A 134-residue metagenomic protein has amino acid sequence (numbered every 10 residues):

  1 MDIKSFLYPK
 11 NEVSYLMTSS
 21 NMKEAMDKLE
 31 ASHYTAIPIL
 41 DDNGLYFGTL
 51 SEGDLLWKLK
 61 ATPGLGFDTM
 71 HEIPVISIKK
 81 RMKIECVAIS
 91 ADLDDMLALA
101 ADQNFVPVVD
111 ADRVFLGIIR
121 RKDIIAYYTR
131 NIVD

Functional and structural regions predicted by a protein language model:
M1-V13, M70-K83: Bateman (tandem CBS) regulatory domains
Y15-Y34, L40-D41, E85-Q103, V109-A111 (+1 more regions): The conserved cystathionine-beta-synthase
S20, L50, I73, A91 (+1 more regions): Short beta-to-alpha loop/turn elements within the nucleotide-binding domains of ABC transporters
Y34, P38, Y46-T62, D102 (+1 more regions): Short beta->alpha transition motifs characteristic of CBS
T62-H71: Short, charge-rich, low-complexity interaction segments located in flexible loops at or near secondary-structure
S77, V108-V109: Short, acidic/hydrophobic/Gly-rich beta-strand patch recurrent on exposed beta strands that often constitutes part
